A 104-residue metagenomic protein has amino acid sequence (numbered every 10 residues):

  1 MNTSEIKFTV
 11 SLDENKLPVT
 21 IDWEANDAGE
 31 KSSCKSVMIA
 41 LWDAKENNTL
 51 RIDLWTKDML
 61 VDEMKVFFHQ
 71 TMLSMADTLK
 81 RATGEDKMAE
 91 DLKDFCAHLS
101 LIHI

Functional and structural regions predicted by a protein language model:
M1-F8, E30: Structured beta-strand/loop patches that form or line metal/cofactor-binding pockets in enzymes
T3, E14-P18: Coil-to-beta-strand transition motifs
I6-L12, W23-A25: Short beta-strand elements
F8, F67-F68, F95: Phenylalanine-focused residue identity feature
L17-G84: Active-site- and interface-proximal helix/loop "cap" or "latch" segments in soluble metabolic and energy-transducing
E85-E90: Flexible, glycine/charged-enriched surface loops at secondary-structure junctions
L92-S100: Short amphipathic alpha-helical coiled-coil/interface segments
I102-I104: Conserved small/polar residues in nucleotide/adenosyl-binding loops
